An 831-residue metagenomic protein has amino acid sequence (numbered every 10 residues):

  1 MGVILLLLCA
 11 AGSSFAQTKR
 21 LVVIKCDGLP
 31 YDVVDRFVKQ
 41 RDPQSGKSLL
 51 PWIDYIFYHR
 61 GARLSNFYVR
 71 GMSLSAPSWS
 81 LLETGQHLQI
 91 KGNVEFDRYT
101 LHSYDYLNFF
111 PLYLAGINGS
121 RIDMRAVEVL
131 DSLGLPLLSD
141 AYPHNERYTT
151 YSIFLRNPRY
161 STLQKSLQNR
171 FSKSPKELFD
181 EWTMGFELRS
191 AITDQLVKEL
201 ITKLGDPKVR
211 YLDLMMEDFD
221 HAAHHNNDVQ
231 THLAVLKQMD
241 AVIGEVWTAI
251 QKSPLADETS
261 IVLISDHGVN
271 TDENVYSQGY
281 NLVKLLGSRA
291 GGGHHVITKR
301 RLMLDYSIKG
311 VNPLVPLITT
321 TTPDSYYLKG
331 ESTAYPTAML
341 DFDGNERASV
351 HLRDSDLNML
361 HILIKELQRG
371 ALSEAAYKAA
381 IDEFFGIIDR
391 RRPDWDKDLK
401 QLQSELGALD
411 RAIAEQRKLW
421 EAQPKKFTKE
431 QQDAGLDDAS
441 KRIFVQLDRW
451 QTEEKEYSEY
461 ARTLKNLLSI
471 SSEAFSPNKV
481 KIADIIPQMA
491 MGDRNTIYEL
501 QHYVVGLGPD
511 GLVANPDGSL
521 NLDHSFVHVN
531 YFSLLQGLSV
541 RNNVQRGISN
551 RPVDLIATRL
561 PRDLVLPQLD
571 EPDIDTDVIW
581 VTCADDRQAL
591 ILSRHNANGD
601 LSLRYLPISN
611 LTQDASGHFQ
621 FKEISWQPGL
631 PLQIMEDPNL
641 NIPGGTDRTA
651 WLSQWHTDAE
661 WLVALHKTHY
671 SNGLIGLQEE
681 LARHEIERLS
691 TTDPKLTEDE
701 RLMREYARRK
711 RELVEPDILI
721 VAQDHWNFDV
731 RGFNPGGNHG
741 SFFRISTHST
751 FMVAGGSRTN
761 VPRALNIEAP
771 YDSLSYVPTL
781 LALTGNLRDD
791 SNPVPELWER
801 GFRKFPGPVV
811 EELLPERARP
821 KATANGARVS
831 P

Functional and structural regions predicted by a protein language model:
T18, Y31-S139, R156, S161-L163 (+3 more regions): Active-site nucleophile/metal-coordination loop of metallo-enzymes that catalyze phosphate/sulfate and related
T18-L21, H144-L155, S190-H225, Q416 (+6 more regions): Active-site regions of oxyanion-processing enzymes, predominantly non-cytosolic
K19-V34, I56-F57, L82, Y142 (+7 more regions): Beta-strand elements within well-structured catalytic alpha/beta cores of enzymes that handle phosphate/sulfate esters
L107, D131-L135, T319-T779, L783: Active-site neighborhoods of enzymes that stabilize oxyanions during catalysis
P158-M184, Q195-E245, Y276-S277: Active-site His/acidic residue clusters
V242-L282, S469, A483, P487 (+4 more regions): Metal-dependent active-site segment of extracytoplasmic phospho-/sulfohydrolases and closely related
H666, E680, H684-L689, D693-L696 (+1 more regions): Polar, surface-exposed loop/tail segments that function as active-site lids or cofactor/substrate-recognition elements
